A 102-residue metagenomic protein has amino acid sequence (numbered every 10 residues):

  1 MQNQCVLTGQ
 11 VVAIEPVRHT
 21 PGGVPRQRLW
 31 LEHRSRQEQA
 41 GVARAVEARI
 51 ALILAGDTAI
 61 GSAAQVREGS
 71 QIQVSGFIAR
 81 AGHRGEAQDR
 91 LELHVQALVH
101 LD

Functional and structural regions predicted by a protein language model:
M1-D102: Single-stranded nucleic acid-binding surfaces, predominantly the OB-fold ssDNA-binding core
